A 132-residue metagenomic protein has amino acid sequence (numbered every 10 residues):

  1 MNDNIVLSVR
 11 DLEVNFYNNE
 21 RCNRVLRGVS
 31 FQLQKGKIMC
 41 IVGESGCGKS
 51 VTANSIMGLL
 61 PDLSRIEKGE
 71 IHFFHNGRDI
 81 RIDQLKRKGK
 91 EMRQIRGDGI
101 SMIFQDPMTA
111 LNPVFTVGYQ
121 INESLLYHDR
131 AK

Functional and structural regions predicted by a protein language model:
M1-K132: ABC transporter nucleotide-binding domains
